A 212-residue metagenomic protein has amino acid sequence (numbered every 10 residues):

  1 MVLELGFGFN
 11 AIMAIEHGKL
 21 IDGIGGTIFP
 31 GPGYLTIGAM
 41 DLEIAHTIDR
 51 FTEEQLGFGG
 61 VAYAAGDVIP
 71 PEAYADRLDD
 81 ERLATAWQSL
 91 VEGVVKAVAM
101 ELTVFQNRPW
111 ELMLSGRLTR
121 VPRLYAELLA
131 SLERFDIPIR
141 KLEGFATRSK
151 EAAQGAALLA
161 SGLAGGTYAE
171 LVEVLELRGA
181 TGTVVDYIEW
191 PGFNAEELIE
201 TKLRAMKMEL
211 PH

Functional and structural regions predicted by a protein language model:
M1-G38, L171-E200: Phosphate-binding/catalytic loop of phosphoryl-transfer enzymes
E16-D22, G26, E127-D136, G165: A glycine- and small-aliphatic-rich helix-loop capping segment at beta-alpha/alpha-beta transitions that lines
H17-D79: Glycine-rich phosphate-binding loop plus the immediately following alpha-helix
I37-M40, R82-T85, S89-G93, T119 (+3 more regions): Conserved active-site and cofactor/substrate-binding residues in soluble primary-metabolism enzymes
L56-R108: Adenine-nucleotide phosphate-binding core of ATP-dependent small-molecule kinases
P109-S131: Glycine-rich phosphate-binding loops at beta-strand->alpha-helix junctions
I137-H212: Glycine-rich phosphate-binding/hydrolytic loop that grips phosphoryl groups
